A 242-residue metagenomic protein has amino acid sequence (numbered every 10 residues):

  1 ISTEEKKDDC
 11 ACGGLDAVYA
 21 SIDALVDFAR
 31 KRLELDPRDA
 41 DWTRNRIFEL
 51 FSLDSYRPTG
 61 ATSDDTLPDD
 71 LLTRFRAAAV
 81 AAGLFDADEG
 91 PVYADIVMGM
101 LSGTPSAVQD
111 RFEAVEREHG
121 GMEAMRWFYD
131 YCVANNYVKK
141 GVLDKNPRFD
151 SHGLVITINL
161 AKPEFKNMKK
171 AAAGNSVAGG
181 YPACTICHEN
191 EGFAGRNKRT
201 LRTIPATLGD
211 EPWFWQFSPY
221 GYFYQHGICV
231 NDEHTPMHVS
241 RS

Functional and structural regions predicted by a protein language model:
I1-H238: Active-site microenvironments that recognize anionic phosphate/pyrophosphate groups
S240-S242: A short, contiguous, amphipathic alpha-helix enriched in charged residues
